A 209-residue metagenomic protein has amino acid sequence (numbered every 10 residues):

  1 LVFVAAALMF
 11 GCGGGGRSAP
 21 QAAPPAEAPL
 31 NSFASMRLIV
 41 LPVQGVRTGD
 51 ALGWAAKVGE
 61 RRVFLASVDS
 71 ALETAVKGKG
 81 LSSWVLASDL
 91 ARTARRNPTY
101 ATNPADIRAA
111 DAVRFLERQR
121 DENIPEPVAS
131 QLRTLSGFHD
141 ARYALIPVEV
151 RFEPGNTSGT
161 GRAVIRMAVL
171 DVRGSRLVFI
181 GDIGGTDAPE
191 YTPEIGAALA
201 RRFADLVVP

Functional and structural regions predicted by a protein language model:
L1-F10: Sec-dependent bacterial lipoprotein signal peptides
C12-G49, V68, D111, Q119 (+2 more regions): C-terminal/domain-edge helix-coil "capping" segments
L52-A141: N-terminal segment of the mature soluble domain
